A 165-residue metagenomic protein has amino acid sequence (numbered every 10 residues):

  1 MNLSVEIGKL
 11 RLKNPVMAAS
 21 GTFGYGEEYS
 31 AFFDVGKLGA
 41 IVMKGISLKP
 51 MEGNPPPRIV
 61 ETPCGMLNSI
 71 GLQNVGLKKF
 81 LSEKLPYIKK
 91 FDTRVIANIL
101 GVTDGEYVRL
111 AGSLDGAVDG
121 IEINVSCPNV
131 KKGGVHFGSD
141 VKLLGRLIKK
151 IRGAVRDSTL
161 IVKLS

Functional and structural regions predicted by a protein language model:
M1-S165: Flavin-dependent oxidoreductase catalytic cores
